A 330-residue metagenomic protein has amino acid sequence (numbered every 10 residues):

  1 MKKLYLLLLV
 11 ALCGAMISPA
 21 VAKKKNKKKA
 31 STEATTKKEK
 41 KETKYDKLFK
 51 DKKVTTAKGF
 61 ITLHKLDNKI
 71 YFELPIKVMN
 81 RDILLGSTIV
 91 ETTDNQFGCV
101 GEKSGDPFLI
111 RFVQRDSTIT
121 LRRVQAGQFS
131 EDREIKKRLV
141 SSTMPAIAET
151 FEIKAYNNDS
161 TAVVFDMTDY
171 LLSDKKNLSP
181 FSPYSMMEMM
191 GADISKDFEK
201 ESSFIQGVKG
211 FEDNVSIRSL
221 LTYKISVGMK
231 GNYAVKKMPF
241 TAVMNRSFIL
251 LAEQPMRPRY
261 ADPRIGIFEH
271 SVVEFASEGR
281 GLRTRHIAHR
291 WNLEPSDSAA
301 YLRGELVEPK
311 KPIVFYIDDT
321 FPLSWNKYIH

Functional and structural regions predicted by a protein language model:
M1-A22: N-terminal export/membrane-targeting signals
K24-P322, K327-H330: Auxiliary tRNA-acceptor-end handling modules of aminoacyl-tRNA synthetases
